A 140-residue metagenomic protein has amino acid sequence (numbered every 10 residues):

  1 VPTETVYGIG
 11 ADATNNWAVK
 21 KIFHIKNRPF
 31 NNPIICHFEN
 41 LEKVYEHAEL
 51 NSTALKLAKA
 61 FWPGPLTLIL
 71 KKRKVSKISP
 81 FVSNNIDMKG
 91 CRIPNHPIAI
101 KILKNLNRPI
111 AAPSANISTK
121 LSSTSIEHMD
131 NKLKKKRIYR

Functional and structural regions predicted by a protein language model:
P2-R140: Active-site-adjacent structural elements in enzyme catalytic cores
